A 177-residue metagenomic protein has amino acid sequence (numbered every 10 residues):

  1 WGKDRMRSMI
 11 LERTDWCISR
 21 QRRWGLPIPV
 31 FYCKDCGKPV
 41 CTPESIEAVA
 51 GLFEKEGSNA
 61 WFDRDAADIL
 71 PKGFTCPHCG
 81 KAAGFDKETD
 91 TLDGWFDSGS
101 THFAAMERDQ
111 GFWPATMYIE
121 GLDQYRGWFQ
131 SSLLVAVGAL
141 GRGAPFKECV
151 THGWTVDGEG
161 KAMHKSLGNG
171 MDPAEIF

Functional and structural regions predicted by a protein language model:
W1-F177: Structured secondary-structure scaffolds
